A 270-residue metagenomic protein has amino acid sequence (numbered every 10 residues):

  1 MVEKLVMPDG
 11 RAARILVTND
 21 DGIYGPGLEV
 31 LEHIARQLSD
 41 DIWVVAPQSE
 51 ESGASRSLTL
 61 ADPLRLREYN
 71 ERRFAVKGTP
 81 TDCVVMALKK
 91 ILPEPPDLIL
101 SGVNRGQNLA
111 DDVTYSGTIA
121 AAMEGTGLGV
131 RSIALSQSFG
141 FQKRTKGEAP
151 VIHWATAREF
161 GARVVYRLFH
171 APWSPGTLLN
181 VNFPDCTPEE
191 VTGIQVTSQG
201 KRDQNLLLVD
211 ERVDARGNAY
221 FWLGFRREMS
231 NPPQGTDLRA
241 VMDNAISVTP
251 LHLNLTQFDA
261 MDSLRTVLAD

Functional and structural regions predicted by a protein language model:
V2, D9-G10, I152, H170-S174 (+1 more regions): C-terminal accessory domains and tails appended to enzymatic cores
V2-I15, E29-K90, E94-P95: A cross-family phosphate/adenosyl-ligand binding-site feature
V17-Y24, L109-V113: Short, glycine-rich nucleotide/cofactor-binding loops
T18, V45-P47, S101-N104, A134-S136 (+2 more regions): Short beta-strand segments
D21, E50, T79-P80, N104-Q107 (+2 more regions): Short glycine-rich anion-binding loops that position phosphate/pyrophosphate groups of nucleotides and phosphorylated
D21-E29, A215: Short acidic, Gly/Ser-rich segments with clustered Asp/Glu that frequently serve as metal-coordination loops in enzyme
M86, E94-K143: Internal, conserved structured core segments that host functional sites
I133-V164: Short, glycine-/small-residue-rich phosphate/pyrophosphate-handling segment
